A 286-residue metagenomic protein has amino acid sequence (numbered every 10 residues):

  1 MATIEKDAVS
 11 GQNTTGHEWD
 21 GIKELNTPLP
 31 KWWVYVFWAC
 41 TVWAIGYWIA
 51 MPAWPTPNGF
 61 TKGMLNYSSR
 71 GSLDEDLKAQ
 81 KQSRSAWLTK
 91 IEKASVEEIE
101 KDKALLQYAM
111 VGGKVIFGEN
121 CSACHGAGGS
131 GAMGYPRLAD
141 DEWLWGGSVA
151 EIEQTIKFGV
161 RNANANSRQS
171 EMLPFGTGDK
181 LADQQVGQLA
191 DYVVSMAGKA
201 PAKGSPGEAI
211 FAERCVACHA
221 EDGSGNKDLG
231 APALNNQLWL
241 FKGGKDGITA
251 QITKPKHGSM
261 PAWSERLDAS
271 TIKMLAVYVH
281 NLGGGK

Functional and structural regions predicted by a protein language model:
A2-A104, G146-T155, L173-V193, S264-H280: Periplasmic c-type cytochrome electron-transfer domains
K6, G11-T14, G21, S130 (+4 more regions): Short, functionally important structural connectors and interaction interfaces within domains
Y47-M51, G134, D228: Short, solvent-exposed loop/turn and secondary-structure capping segments
L105-S130, L144-S148, E153-F158, A200-G225 (+3 more regions): Sequence/structural segment immediately N-terminal to covalent heme-attachment motifs in c-type and related
A132-A139, G159-V186, K199-A202, L229-A233 (+1 more regions): Axial heme c-ligation environment in periplasmic c-type cytochrome domains
W239-G243, R266-A269: Short, well-ordered coil↔helix boundary/capping segments
